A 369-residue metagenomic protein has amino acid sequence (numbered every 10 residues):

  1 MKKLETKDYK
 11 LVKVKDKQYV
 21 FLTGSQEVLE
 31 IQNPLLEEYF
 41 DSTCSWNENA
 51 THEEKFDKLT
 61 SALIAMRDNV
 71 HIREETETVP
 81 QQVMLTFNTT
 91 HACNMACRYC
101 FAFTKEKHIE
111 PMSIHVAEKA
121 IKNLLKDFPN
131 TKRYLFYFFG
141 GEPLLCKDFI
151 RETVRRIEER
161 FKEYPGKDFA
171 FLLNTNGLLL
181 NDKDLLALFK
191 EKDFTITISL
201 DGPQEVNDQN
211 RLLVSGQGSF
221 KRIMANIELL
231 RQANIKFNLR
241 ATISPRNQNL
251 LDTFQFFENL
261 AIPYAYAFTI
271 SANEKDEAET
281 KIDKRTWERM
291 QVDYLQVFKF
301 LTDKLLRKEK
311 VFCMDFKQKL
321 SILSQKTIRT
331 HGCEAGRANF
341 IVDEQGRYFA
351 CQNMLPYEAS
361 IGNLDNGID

Functional and structural regions predicted by a protein language model:
K2-E30, N49-T86: N-terminal [4Fe-4S]-dependent radical SAM core
K3-E37, C313-D369: Accessory C-terminal segments flanking Radical SAM cores
E38-T51: Short acidic, hydrophobic short linear motifs in intrinsically disordered regions
V79-P80, M84-H115: Canonical Radical SAM [4Fe-4S] cluster-binding loop centered on the CxxxCxxC motif and its immediate flanking residues
M84, E118-Y137, C146-S271: Radical SAM/AdoMet-radical enzyme domain recognition
T89, G140-G141: Short acidic donor-binding/metal-coordinating loop in glycosyltransferase active sites
C93, C97, F138, L173 (+2 more regions): Conserved, mostly hydrophobic/aromatic
Q209-K221, E228-A335, L355-G362: Radical SAM enzyme [4Fe-4S]-AdoMet core and its adjacent flexible, acidic and glycine-rich loops/tails across
